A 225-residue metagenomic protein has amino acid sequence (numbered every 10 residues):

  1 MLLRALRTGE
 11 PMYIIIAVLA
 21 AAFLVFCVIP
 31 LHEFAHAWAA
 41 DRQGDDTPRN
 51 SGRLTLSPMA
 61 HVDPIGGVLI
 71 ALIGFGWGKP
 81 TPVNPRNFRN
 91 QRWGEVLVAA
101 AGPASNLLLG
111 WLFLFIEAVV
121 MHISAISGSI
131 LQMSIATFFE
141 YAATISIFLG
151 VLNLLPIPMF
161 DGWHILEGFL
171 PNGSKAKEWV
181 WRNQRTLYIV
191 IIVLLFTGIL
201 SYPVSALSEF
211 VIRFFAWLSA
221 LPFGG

Functional and structural regions predicted by a protein language model:
M1-G225: Hydrophobic transmembrane alpha-helices and their immediate loop junctions in multi-pass integral membrane proteins
